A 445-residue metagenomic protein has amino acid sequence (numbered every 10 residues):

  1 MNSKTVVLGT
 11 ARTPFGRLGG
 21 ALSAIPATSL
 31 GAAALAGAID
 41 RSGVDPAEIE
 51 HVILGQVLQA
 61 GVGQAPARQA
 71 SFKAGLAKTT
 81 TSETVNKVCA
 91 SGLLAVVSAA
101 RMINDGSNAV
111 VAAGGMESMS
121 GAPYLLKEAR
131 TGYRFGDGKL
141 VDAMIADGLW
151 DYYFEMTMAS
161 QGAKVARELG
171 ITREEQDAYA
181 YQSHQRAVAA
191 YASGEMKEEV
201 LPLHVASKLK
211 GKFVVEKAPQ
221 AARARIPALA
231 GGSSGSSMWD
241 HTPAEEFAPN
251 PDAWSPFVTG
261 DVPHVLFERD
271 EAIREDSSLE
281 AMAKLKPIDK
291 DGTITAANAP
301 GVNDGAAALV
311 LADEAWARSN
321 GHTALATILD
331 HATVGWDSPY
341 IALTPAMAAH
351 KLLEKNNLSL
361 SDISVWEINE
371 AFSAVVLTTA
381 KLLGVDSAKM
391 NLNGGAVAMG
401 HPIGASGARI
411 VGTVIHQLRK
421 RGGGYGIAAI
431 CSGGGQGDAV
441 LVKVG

Functional and structural regions predicted by a protein language model:
M1-I25, R167, S277-A342, M347 (+5 more regions): Condensing-enzyme catalytic core mediating Claisen C-C bond formation in acyl metabolism
M1-V62, P66-A74, T81, Q161-R173 (+4 more regions): Conserved active-site "lid/cap" helical segment
R12, A24, A32, E175-A230 (+4 more regions): N-terminal extracellular/periplasmic Venus flytrap/periplasmic-binding protein-like
I25, Q56-V110, K139, Y152-M158 (+5 more regions): Conserved catalytic cysteine-centered active-site region of acyl-thioester-dependent Claisen-condensing enzymes
A47-G55, S82-N86, V111-M116, D177-Q182 (+5 more regions): Beta-strand segments within the central parallel beta-sheet cores of soluble alpha/beta enzyme folds
V85-E117, S160, A166-E195, A308-A315 (+3 more regions): Active-site-proximal alpha-helical scaffold in enzymes
V110-K164: Flexible glycine-/small-residue-enriched beta->alpha junction loops that bind anionic phosphate/pyrophosphate groups
S160-K164, M196-L201, L209, S237 (+1 more regions): Active-site pocket-lining segment
